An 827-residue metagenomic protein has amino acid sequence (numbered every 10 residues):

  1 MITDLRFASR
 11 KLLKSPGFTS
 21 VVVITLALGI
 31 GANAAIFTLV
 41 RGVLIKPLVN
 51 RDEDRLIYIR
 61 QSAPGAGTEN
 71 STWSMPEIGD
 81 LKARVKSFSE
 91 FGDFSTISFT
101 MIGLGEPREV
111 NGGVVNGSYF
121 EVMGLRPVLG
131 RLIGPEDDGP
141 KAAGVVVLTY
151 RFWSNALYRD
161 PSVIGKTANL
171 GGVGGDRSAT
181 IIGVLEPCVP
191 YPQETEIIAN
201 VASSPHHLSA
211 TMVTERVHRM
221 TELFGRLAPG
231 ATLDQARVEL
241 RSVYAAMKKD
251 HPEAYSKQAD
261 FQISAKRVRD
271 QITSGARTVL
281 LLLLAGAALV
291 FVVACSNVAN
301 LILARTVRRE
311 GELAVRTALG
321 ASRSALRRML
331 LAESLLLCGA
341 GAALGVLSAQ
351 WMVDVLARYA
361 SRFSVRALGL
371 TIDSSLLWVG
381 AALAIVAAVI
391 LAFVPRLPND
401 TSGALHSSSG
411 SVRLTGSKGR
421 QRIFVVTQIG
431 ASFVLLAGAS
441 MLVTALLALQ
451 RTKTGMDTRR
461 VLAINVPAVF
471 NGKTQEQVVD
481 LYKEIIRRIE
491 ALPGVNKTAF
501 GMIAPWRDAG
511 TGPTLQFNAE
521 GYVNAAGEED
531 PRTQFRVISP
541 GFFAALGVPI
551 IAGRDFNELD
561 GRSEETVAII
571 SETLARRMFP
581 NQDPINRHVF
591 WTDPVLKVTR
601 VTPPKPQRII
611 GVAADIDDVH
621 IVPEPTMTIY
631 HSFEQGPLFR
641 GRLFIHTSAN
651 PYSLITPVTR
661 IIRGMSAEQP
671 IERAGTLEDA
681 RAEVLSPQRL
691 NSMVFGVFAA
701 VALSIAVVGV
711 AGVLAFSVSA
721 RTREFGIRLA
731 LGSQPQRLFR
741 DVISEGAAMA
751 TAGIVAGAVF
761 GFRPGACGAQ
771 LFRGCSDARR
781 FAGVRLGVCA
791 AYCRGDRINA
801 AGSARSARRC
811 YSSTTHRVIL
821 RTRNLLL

Functional and structural regions predicted by a protein language model:
M1-T19, V268-T273, L301-R328, A332 (+3 more regions): Alpha-helical transmembrane segments of integral membrane proteins
M1-V21, V49-N50, E106-E109, K141 (+11 more regions): Membrane-helix entry/capping segments
P16-V43, P47, V293-S296, A342 (+3 more regions): Short, strongly hydrophobic transmembrane alpha-helices
L28-I57, V353-S361, A431-R460, A715 (+3 more regions): Alpha-helical transmembrane segments
I36-L39, A299, L335-G403, T444 (+1 more regions): Small-residue-rich transmembrane alpha-helices
L48-S98, H218-F224, F363, K453-Q516: Membrane-proximal extracellular/periplasmic loop immediately following the first transmembrane helix
S98, G113-P135, G144-L281, V355-R358 (+3 more regions): Mid-to-C-terminal secondary-structure elements that act as membrane-proximal/extracytoplasmic interface segments
A294-C338, V708-A750, I754, R808: Interfacial "coupling" helices/loops that link adjacent transmembrane helices in transporter permeases
